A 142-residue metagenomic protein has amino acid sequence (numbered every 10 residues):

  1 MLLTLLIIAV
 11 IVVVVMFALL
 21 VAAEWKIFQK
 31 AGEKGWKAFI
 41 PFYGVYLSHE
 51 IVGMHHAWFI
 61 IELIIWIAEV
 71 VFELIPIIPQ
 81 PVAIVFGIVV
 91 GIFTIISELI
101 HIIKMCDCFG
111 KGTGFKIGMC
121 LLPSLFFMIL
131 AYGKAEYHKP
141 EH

Functional and structural regions predicted by a protein language model:
M1, A135-H142: Low-complexity, intrinsically disordered extramembrane tails and loops of integral membrane proteins
T4-E24, P41-M105, F109, K116-A131: Hydrophobic alpha-helical transmembrane segments in multi-pass membrane proteins
A22-K37: Membrane-interface helix-loop junction between the first two transmembrane segments
K34-W36, G114-I117: Transmembrane-helix signature of polytopic, membrane-embedded enzymes that assemble or transfer cell-envelope glycans
C108-T113, H138-P140: A cytosolic-side transmembrane-helix exit/cap motif
